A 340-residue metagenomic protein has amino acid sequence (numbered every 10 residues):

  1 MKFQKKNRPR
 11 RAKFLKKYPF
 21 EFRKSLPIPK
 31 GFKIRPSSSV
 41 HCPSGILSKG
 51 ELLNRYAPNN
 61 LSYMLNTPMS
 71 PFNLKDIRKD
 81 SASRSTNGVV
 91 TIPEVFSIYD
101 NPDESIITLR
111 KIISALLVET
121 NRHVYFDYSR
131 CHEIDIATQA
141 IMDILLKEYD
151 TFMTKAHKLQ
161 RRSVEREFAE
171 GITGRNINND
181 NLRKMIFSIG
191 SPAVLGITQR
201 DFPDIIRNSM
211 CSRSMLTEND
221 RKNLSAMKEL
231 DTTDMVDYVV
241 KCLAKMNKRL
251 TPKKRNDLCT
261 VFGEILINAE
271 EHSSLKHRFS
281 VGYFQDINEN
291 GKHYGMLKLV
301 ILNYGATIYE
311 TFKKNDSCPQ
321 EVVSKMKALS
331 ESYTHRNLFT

Functional and structural regions predicted by a protein language model:
M1-L195: N-terminal assembly/transducer modules of large multi-domain enzymes, emphasizing dimerization/partner-binding
Q139-D150, V240, C259-L266: Short, well-ordered alpha-helical packing segments
I177-D180, S212, G263: Short, conserved secondary-structure transition motifs
K184-T232: Internal, well-ordered alpha/beta segment that forms a basic, Gly-enriched binding/recognition surface
K222-K253: Intrinsically disordered, low-complexity linker/loop segments enriched in Gly/Pro and charged/polar residues
A244, L266, E270-S274, L302 (+1 more regions): Signal for well-folded cores of large energy- and translation-related assemblies
P252-E289: Conserved ATP-binding N-box helix of the HATPase_c
G291-T340: Glycine-rich/acidic phosphate-handling loop/turn and adjacent ATP-lid/helix of nucleotide-binding kinase/ATPase domains
